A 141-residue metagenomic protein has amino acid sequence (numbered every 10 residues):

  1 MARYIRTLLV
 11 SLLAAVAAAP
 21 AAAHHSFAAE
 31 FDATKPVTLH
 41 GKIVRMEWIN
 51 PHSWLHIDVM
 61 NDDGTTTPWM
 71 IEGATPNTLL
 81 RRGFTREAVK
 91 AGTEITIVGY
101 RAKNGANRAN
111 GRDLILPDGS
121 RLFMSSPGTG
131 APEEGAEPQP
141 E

Functional and structural regions predicted by a protein language model:
M1-L12: Bacterial N-terminal signal peptides that target proteins for export
A22-V37: Short boundary/loop segments of OB/S1/cold-shock single-stranded nucleic-acid-binding domains
G41-I43, E94: Conserved hydrophobic positions within beta-strands
I49-V59: Short aromatic-glycine-enriched beta-strand elements
E72-R81: Short, structured beta-strand/loop micro-motifs enriched in basic residues and often containing a Trp
L80-I97: Short nucleic-acid-contacting surface segments enriched for D/E, G, S/T with interspersed K/R
A102-S126: OB-fold/S1-family single-stranded nucleic acid-binding modules
